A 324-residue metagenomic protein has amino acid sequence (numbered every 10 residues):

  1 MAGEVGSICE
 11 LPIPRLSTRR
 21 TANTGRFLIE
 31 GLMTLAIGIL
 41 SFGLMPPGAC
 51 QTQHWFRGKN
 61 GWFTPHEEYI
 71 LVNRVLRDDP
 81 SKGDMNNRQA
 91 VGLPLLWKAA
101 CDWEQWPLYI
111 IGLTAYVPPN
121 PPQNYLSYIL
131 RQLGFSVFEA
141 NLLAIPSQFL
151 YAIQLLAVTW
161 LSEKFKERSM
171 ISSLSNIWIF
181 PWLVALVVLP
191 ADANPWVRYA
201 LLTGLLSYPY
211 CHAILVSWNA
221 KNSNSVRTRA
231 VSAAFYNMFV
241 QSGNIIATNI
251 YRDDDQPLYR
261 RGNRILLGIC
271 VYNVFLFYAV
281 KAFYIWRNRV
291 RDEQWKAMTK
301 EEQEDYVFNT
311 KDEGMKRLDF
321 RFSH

Functional and structural regions predicted by a protein language model:
M1-I37, A233-A247: Glycine-rich segments within core transmembrane alpha-helices of 12-TM secondary carriers
S7-P14, Y210-S225, A247: Intracellular juxtamembrane helix-capping segments at the cytosolic ends of symmetry-related transmembrane helices
I13-T21, L130-R131, L161-E163, I250-L258: Interfacial helix-cap and linker-helix signal at transmembrane-aqueous boundaries of multi-pass secondary transporters
R19-L96, R261-E302: Central mid-sequence intracellular linker of multi-pass
R20-T21, A191, W218-R229, Q256-P257: Paired intracellular helix-loop junctions of major facilitator superfamily
V91-W160, H212, V216-S217, T248: Extracytoplasmic gate region of multi-pass secondary transporters
F165-L215: C-terminal transmembrane helical hairpin of 12-TM major facilitator-type secondary transporters
V226-L258, G268-I269: A late C-terminal transmembrane helix in Major Facilitator Superfamily
